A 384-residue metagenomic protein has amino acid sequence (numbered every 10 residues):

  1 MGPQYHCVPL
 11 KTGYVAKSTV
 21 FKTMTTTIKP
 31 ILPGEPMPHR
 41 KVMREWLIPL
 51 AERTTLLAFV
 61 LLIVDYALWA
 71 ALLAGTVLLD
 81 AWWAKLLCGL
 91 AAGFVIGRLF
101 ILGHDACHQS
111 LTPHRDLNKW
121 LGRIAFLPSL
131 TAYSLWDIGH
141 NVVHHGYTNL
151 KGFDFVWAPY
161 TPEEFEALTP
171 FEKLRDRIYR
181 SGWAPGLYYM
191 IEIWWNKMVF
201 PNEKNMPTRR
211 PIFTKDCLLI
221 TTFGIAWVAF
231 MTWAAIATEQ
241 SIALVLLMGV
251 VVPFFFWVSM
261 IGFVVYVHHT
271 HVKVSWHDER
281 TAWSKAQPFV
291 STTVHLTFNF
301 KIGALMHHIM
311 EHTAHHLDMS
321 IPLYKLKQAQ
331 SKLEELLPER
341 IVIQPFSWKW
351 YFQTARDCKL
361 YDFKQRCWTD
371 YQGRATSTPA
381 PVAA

Functional and structural regions predicted by a protein language model:
G2, G13-V15: Residue-identity detector for glycine
T23, T27-L32, W46-I48, V272-W276 (+3 more regions): Polar-ligand-bearing catalytic/cofactor-coordination segments of membrane-embedded or membrane-tethered inner-membrane
T23-V42, G182-M198: Short, charged cytosolic
R44-R53, M206, A329: Cytosolic juxtamembrane amphipathic/interface segments immediately preceding and feeding into a transmembrane helix
E52-L99, P128-T131, D176-E192, R209-V264: Alpha-helical bilayer-embedded segments of polytopic membrane proteins, i.e., transmembrane/intramembrane helices
I96-G103, C107-C217, K273-Q365: Membrane-embedded catalytic scaffold of the fatty acid hydroxylase/desaturase
C358-A384: C-terminal regulatory/interaction regions
